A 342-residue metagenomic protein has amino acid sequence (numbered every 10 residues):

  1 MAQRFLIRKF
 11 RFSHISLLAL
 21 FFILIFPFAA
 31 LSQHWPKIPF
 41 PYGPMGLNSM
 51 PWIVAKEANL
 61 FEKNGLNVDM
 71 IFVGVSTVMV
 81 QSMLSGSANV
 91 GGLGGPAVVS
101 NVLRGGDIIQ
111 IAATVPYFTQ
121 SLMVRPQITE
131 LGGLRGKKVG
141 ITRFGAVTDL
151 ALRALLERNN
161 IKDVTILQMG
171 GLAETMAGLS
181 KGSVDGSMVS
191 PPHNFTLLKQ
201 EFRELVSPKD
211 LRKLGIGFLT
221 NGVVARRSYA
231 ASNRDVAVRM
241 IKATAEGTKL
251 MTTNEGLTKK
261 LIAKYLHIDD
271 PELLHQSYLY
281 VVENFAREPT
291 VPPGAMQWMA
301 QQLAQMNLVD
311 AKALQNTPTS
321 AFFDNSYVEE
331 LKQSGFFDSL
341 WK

Functional and structural regions predicted by a protein language model:
M1-F12: N-terminal secretory signal peptides that target proteins for export/translocation
I15-A29: Bacterial N-terminal signal peptides
Q33-K181, D185-P191, E204-P208, K213 (+1 more regions): Short, glycine-/small- and polar/acidic-enriched structural segments that line small-molecule recognition paths
A146-V164, V238-E272, T317, S326-G335: Ligand-binding clefts/hinges and TM-proximal coupling segments of bilobed small-molecule sensing domains
E174-L266: Pocket-lining segment of extracytoplasmic ligand-binding domains
A231-K312: Secondary-structure end/capping motifs
Q301-K342: Conserved C-terminal helix/tail region of periplasmic/extracytoplasmic solute-binding proteins
